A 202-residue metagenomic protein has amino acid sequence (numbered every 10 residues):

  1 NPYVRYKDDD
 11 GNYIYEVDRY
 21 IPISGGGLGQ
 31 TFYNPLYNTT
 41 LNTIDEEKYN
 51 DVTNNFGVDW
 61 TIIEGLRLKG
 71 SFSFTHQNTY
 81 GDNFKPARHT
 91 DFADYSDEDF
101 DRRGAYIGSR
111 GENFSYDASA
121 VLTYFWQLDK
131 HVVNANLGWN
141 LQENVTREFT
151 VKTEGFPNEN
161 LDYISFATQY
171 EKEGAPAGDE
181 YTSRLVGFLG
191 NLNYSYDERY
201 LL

Functional and structural regions predicted by a protein language model:
N1-D51, S71-G187: Surface-exposed loop/interface segments of Gram-negative outer-membrane beta-barrel transport/assembly proteins
T61-I63, Q127-D129, D197: Outer-membrane beta-barrel channels and translocator barrels
L66: An active-site-proximal structural segment forming one wall of the substrate-binding cleft that immediately precedes
G70, A118, V186-L192, Y196 (+1 more regions): Extended, hydrophobic alpha-helical segments in both membrane/secreted and soluble proteins
